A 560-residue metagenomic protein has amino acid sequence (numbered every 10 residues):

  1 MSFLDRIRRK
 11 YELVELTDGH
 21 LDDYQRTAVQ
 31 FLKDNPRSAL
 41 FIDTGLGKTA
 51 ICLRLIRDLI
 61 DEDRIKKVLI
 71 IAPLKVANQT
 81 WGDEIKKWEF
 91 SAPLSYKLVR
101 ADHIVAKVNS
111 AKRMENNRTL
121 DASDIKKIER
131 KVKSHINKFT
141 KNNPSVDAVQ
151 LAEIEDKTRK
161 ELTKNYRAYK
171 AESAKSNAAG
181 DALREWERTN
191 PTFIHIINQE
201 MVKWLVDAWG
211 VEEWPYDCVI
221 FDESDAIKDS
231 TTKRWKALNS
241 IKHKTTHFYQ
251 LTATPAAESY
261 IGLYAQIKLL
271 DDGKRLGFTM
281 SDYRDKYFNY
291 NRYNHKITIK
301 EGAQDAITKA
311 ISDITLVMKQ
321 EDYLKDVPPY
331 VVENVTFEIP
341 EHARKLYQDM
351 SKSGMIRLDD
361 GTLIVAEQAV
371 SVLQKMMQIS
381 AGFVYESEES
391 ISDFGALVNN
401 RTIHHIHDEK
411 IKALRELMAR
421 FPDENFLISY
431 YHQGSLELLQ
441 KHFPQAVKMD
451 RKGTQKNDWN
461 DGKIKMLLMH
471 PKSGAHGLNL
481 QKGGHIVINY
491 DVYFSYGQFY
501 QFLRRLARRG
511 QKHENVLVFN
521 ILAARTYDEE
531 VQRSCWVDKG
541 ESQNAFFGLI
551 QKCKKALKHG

Functional and structural regions predicted by a protein language model:
S2-L4, G19, D34, L46-G47 (+5 more regions): Conserved Helicase C-terminal RecA-like lobe
F3-F41: Conserved pre-motif I regulatory segment
I65, G82, S91-L98, D102-K112 (+4 more regions): Conserved P-loop NTPase motor "coupling/switch" region that bridges the ATPase
K67-I85, S259: Conserved Walker A/P-loop ATP-binding site and its immediately adjacent core in helicase/helicase-like ATPase domains
K107, S173-F193, Q455-K465: Conserved motor-coupling elements within RecA-like helicase/translocase cores
G180-N190, Q199-P215: Conserved helix/coil segment N-terminal to the catalytic DExD/H
V202-W209, E258-Y260, G434-L438, Q455-N460 (+2 more regions): SF2 helicase motor core recognition
F494-L503, A507-G560: A conserved SF2-helicase RecA2
